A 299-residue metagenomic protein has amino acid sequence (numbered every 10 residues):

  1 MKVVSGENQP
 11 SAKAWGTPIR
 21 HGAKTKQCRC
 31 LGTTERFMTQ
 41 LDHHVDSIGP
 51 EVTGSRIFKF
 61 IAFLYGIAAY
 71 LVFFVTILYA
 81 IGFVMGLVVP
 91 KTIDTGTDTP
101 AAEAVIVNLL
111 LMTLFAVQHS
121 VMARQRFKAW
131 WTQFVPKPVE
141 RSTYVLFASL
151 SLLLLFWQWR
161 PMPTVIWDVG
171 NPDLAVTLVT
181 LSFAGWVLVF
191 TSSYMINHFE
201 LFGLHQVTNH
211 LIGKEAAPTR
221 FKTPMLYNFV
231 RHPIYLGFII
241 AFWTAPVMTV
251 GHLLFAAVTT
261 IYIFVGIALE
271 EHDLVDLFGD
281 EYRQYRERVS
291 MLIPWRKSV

Functional and structural regions predicted by a protein language model:
C28-C30, R36-F58: Short, Lys/Arg-rich, polar N-terminal cytosolic tail immediately upstream of the first transmembrane signal-anchor
I57-Y70: Alpha-helical transmembrane segments and their helix-start/interface "positive-inside/aromatic belt" motifs in integral
Y70-V89: Alpha-helical transmembrane segments of multi-pass membrane proteins
Y79-G82, A102, L110-L111, L188 (+2 more regions): Hydrophobic transmembrane alpha-helices
G86-T97, K128-W131, P161-N171: Membrane-interface helix termini and inter-helical loops of multi-pass transporters
T95-E103, W130-F147, A216: Juxtamembrane helix-capping/reentrant segments at transmembrane boundaries
P100-M112, L174-F190: Alpha-helical transmembrane segments
V117-F134, T164: Membrane-helix interface/capping segments
